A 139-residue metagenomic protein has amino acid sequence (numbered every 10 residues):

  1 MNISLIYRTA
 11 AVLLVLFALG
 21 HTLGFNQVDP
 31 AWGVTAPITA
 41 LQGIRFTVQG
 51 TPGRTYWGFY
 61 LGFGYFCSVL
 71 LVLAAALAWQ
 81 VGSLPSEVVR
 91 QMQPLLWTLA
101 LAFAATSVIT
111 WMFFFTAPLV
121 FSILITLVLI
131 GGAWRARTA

Functional and structural regions predicted by a protein language model:
M1-L5, T51-G58, E87-Q91, F113: Juxtamembrane loop-transmembrane helix junctions in multi-pass integral membrane proteins, especially the extracellular
N2-I3, A75-M92, A136: Juxtamembrane helix-break-helix junctions at the cytosolic face of small multi-pass alpha-helical membrane proteins
Y7-A31: N-terminal signal-anchor transmembrane alpha helix
A11-A18, S68, L96, A100-F103 (+2 more regions): Residues within membrane-spanning alpha-helices of integral membrane proteins, especially the hydrophobic core/packing
L16, V28, T35-V81, A100-L101: Core segments of alpha-helical transmembrane spans in multipass integral membrane proteins
S86, W97, A104-F121: Membrane-helix boundary connector in multi-pass membrane proteins
L124-A136: Alpha-helical transmembrane segments and their membrane-interface exit regions
